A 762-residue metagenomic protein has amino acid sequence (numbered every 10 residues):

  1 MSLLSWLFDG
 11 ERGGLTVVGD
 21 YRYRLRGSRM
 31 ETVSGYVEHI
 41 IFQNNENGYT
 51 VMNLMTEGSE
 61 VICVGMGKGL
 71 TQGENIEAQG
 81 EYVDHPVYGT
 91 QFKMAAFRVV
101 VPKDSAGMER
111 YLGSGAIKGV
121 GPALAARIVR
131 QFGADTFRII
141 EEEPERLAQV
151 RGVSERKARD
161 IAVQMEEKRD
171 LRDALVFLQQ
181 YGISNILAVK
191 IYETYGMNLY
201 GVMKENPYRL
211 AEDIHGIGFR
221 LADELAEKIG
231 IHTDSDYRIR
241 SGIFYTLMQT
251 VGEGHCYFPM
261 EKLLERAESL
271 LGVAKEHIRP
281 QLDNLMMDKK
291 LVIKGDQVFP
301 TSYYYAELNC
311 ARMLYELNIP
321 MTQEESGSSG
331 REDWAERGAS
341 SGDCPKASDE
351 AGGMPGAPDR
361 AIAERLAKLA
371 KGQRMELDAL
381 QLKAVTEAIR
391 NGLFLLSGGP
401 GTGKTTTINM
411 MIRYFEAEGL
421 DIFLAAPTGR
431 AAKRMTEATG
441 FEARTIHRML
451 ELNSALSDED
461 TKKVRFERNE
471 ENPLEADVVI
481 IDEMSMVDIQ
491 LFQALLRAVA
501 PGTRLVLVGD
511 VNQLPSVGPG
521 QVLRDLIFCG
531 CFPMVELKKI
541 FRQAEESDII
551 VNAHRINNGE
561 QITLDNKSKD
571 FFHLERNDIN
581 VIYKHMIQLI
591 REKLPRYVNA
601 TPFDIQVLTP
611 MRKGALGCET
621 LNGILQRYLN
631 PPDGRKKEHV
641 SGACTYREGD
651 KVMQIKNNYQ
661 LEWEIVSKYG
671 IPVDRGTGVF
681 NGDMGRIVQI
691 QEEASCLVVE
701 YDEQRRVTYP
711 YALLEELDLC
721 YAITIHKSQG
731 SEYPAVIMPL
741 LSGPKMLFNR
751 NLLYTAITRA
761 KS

Functional and structural regions predicted by a protein language model:
L3, L7, G13, V18-E325: Accessory, non-ATPase domains that flank or precede helicase/AAA+ motor cores in DNA-metabolism machines
V18-Y21, G327, S340, C344 (+1 more regions): Short, low-complexity intrinsically disordered segments enriched in A/P/G/S/L with frequent Arg, especially at protein
I40, A78, Q654, I687-I690 (+1 more regions): A generic structural signal for residues embedded in beta-strands
G73-N75, G649, G682: Loop/turn positions that initiate beta-strands
I293-G327, E332, M354-G399: Pre-Walker A segment
E336, V511-T677: Conserved helicase motor core of P-loop NTPases
L382-V385, R390-K567: ASCE P-loop NTPase helicase motor core
D674-R675, N681-S762: C-terminal accessory regions
